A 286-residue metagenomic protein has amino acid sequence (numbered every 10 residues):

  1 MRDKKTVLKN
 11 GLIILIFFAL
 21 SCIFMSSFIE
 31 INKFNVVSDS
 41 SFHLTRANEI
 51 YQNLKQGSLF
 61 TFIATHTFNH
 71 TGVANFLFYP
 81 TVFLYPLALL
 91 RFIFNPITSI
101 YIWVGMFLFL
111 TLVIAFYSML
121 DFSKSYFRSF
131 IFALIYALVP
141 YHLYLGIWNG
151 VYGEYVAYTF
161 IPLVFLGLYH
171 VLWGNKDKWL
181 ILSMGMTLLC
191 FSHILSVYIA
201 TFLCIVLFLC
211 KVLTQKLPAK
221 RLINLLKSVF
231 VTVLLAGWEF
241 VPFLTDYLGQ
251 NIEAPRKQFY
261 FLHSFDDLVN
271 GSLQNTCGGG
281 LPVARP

Functional and structural regions predicted by a protein language model:
M1-P286: Membrane-embedded transmembrane-helix bundle of lipid-linked glycan/lipid transferases
